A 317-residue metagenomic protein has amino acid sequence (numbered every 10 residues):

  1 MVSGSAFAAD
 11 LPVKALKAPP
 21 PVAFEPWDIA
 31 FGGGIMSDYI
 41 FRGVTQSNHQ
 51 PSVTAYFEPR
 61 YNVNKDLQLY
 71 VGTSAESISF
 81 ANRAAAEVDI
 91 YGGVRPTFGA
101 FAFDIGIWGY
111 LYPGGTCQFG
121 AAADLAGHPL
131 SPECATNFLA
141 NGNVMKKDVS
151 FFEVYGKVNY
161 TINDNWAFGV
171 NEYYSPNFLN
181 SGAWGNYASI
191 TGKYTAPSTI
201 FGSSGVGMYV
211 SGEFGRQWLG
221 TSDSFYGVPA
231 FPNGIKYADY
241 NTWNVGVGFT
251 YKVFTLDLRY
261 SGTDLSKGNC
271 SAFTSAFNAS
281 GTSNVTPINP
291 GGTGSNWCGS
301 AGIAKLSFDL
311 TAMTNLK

Functional and structural regions predicted by a protein language model:
A9-N62, G72-S79, T311: Short glycine/proline- and aromatic-enriched beta-strand/turn motifs that initiate or cap beta-hairpins
K17-D28, N62-Y70, N82, T97-A102 (+5 more regions): Short loop/turn motifs that connect adjacent beta-strands in outer-membrane beta-barrel proteins
W27, H49-V53, A84-V88, D148-V154 (+4 more regions): Residues that define the transmembrane beta-barrel architecture of outer-membrane proteins
G33-S37, A55-Y61, I90-P96, I107 (+7 more regions): Residues on the lipid-exposed face of transmembrane beta-strands in outer-membrane beta-barrel proteins
I35-F41, T73-S79, P96-F98, G109-P113 (+7 more regions): Transmembrane beta-strands of outer-membrane beta-barrel pores
Q46, A75, A81-G185, A279 (+1 more regions): Outer-membrane pore/translocation modules
G294-K317: Outer-membrane beta-barrel "beta-signal"
